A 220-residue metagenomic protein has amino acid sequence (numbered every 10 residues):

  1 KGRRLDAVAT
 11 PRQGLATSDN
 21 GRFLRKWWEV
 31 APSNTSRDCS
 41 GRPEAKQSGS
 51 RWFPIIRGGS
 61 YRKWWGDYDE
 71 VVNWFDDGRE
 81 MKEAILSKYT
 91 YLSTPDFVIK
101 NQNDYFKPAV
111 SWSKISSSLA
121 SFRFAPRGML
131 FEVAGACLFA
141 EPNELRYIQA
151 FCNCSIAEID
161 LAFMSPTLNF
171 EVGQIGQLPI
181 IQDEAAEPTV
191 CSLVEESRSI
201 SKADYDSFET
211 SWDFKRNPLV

Functional and structural regions predicted by a protein language model:
G2-V220: Polybasic, glycine- and aromatic-enriched phosphate-binding surface used to engage nucleic acids
